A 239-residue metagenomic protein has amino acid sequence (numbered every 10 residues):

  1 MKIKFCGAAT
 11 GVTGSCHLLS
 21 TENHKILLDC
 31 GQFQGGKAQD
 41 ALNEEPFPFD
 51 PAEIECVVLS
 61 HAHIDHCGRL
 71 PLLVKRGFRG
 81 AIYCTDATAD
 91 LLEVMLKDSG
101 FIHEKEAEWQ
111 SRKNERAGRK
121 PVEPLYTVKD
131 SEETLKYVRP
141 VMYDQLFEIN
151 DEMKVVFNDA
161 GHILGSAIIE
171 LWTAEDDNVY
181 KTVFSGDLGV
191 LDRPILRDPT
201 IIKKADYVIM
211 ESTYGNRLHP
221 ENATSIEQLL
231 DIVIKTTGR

Functional and structural regions predicted by a protein language model:
K2, C16-K25, P46, Y207 (+1 more regions): Catalytic cores of nucleotide-enabled group-transfer and carboxylate-activating enzymes in metabolic and assembly-line
K2-C6, S20-T21, V141-P199: Catalytic core of the metallo-beta-lactamase
A9, T21-G80, C84-K136, L188-R197 (+1 more regions): Pre-active-site segment of Zn-dependent metallo-hydrolases
T13: Flavin (primarily FAD) cofactor-binding/catalytic cores of flavoenzymes
E22-K25, A52-I54, F78-R79, D151-M153 (+3 more regions): Short coil/turn connectors at secondary-structure junctions
A81, I168, L188-R239: Cap/insert and terminal regions of metallo-dependent hydrolase folds
